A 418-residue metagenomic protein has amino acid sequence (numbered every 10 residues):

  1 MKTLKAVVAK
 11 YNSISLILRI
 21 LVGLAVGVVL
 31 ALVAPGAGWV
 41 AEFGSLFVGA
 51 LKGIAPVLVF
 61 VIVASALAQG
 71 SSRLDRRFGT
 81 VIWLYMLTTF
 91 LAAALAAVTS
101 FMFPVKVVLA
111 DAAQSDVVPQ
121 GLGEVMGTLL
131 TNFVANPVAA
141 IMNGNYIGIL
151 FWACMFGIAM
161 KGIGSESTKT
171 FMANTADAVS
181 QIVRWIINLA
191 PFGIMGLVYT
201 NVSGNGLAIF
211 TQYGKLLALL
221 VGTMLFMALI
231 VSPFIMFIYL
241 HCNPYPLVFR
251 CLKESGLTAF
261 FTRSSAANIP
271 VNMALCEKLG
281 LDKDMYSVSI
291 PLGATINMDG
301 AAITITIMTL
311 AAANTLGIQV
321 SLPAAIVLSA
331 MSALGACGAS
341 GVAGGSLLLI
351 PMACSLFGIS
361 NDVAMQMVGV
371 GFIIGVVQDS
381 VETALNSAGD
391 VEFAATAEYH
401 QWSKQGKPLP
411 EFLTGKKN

Functional and structural regions predicted by a protein language model:
V7-V33, S45-L51, R76-L247, K407-L413 (+1 more regions): Signature of multi-pass transmembrane helix bundles
W39-F43, D75, L207-K215, P244-R250 (+2 more regions): Membrane-water interface of transmembrane alpha-helices in multipass transporters/channels
F47, G53-I62: Active-site-adjacent helical/loop segments in soluble small-molecule enzymes
A50, M86-F90, A94, V221-L225 (+4 more regions): Hydrophobic transmembrane alpha-helical segments of multi-pass transport and channel proteins
L67-R76, G162-E166, N205, H241-P244 (+4 more regions): Juxtamembrane helix-boundary/capping and inter-helix hinge elements in multi-pass membrane proteins
D75-V81, Q181-N188, K278-A294, L322-P323 (+2 more regions): Membrane-interface alpha-helices at helix entry/exit sites of multi-pass transporters
E254-A336, K407-G415: Helix-loop-helix junctions within the multi-pass membrane cores of secondary transporters/permeases
I307-N418: Transmembrane alpha-helical segments and their short flanking loops that form helix-hairpins/helix-helix interfaces
